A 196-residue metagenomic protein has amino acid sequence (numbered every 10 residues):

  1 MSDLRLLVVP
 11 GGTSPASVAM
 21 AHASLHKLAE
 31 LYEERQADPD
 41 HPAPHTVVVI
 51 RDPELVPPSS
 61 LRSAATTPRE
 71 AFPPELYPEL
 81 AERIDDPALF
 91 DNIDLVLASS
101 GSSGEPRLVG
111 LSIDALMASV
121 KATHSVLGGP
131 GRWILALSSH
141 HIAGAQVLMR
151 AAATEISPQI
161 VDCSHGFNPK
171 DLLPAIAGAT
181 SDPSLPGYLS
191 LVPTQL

Functional and structural regions predicted by a protein language model:
S2-D86: ANL superfamily adenylate-forming
S59, P74, V109, A136-L137 (+2 more regions): Glycine- and other small-residue-rich loops at beta-strand/loop junctions that grip anionic moieties
E79-A98, P130-R132: Conserved pre-ATP/AMP-binding loop-to-beta segment of ANL
D91-K121: Conserved AMP-binding A3 loop
S99-S102, W133, L148, L189: Conserved S/T- and glycine-rich ATP-binding loop of Class I adenylate-forming
H124-G129, G178-S181: Glycine-rich helix-loop-beta junction characteristic of Rossmann-like nucleotide cofactor-binding loops
L127-D162: Conserved AMP-binding loop of ANL adenylate-forming enzymes
D162-A177, S181-L196: Adenylate-forming
